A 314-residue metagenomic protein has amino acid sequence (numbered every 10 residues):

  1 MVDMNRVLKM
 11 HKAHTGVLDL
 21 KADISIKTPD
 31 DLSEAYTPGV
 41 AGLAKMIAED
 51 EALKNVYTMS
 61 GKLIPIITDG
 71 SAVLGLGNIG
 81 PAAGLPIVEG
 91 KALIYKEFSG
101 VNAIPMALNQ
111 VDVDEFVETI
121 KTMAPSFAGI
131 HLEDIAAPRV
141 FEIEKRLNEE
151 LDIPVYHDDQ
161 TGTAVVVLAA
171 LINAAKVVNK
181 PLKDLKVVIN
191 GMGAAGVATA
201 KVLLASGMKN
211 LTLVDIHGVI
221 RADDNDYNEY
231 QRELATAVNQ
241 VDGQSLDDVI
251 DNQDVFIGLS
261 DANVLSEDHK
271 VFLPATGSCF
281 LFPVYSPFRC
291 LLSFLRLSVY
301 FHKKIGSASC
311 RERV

Functional and structural regions predicted by a protein language model:
M1-I153: N-terminal ligand-binding/catalytic initiation module
D69-S71, I79, L108-N109, D134-A137 (+4 more regions): Short, ordered loop/turn segments at secondary-structure junctions
A82-S99, T161, V165-Q253: Glycine-rich phosphate/diphosphate-binding loop of Rossmann-like nucleotide-binding domains
P105, H131-D134, V155-D158, I189 (+4 more regions): General beta-strand structural signal in soluble alpha/beta enzymes
D152-I153, M208, A275-C279: A short helix->loop->beta-strand "cap" motif at the edges of active sites that frequently abuts
I257-R289, S293, S307-S309: ADP-ribose/adenylate-binding Rossmann-like module
K304-V314: Residue-level detector of conserved catalytic or cofactor/ligand-binding positions in enzyme active sites
